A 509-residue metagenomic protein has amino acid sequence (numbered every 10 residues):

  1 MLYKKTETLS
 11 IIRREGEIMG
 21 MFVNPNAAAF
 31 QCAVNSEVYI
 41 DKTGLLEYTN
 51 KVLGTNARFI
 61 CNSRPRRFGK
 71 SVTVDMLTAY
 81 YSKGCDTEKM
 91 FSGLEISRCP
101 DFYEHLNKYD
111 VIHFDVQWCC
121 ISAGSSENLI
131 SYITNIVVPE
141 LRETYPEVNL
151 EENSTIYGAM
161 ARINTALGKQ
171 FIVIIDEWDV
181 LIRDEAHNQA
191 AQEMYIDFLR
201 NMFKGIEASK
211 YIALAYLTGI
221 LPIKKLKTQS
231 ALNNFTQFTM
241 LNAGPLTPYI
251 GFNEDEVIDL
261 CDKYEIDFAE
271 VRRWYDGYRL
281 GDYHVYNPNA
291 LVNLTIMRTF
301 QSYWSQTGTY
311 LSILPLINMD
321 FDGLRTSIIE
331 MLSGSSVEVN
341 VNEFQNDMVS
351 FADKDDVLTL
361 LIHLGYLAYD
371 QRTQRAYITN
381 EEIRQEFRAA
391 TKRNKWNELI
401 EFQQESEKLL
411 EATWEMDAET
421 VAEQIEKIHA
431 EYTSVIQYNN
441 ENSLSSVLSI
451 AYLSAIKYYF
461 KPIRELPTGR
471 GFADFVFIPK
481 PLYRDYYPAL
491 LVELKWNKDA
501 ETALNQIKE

Functional and structural regions predicted by a protein language model:
L2-N440, A455-Y459, I463: Phosphate-binding site recognition
A418-E509: Structural signature of nuclease core domains in nucleic-acid processing machines
